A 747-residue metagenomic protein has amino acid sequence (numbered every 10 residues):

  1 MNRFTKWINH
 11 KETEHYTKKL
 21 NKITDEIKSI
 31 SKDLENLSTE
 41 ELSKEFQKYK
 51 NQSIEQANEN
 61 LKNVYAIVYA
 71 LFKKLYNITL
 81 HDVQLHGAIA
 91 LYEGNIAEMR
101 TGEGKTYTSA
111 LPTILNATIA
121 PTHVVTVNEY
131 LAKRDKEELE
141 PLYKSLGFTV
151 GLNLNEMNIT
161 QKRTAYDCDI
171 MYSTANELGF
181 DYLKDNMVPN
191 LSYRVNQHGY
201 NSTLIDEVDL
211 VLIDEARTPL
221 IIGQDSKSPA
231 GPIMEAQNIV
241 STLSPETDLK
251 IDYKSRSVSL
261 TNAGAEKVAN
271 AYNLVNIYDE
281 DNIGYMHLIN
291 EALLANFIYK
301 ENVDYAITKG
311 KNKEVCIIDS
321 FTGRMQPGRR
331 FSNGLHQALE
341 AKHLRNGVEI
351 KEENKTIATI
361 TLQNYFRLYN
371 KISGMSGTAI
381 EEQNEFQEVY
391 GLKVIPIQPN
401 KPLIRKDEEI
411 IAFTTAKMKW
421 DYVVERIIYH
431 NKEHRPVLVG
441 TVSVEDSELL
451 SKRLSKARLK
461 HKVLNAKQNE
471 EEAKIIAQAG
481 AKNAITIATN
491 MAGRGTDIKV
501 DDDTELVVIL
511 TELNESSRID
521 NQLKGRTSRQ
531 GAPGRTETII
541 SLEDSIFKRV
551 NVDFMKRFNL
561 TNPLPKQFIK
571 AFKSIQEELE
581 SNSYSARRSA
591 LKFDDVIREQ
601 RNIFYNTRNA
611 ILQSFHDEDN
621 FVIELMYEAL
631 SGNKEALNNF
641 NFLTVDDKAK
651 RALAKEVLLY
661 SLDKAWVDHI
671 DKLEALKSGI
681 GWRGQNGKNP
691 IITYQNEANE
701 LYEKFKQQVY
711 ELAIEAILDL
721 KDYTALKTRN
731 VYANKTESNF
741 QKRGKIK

Functional and structural regions predicted by a protein language model:
M1-N559, S585, Y605-N606: Conserved P-loop NTPase motor core
V315-C316, M325-R329, I546, V550-K747: Extended, charged helical/alpha-beta scaffold domains that provide interaction surfaces
